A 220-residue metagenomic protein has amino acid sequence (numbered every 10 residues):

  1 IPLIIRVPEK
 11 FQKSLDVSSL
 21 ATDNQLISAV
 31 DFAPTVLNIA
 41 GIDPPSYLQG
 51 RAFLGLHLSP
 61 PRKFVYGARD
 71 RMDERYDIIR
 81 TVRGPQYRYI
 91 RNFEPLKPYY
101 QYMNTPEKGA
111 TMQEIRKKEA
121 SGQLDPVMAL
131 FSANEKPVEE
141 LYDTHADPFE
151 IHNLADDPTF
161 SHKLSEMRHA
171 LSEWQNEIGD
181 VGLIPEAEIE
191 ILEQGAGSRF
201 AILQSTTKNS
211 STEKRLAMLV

Functional and structural regions predicted by a protein language model:
I1-Y47, R51-P61, H152: Substrate-binding rim/cap in mid-to-C-terminal beta-strand-loop elements of soluble/periplasmic
P8-F11, I39-P44, H57, P61 (+6 more regions): A generic secondary-structure signal for well-formed alpha-helical elements
T22-A29, S46, R80, F131-N134 (+1 more regions): Aromatic-acidic/polar surface patches that form glycan- and anion
I27-P34, L48-R51, K136-E139, P148-F149 (+3 more regions): A structural signal for well-ordered alpha-helical segments within the folded catalytic domains of diverse enzymes
K63-G67: WW-domain-binding short linear motifs
M72-D156, H162-K163, P185, I191: C-terminal, low-complexity/hydrophilic appendages and adjacent surface loops of extracellular/periplasmic anionic
L164-E188: A contiguous, mid-protein "functional segment" used to position or interact with cofactors/ions or partner subunits
G179-V220: Extended repeat-based scaffolds of very large eukaryotic assembly and lipid-transport proteins
